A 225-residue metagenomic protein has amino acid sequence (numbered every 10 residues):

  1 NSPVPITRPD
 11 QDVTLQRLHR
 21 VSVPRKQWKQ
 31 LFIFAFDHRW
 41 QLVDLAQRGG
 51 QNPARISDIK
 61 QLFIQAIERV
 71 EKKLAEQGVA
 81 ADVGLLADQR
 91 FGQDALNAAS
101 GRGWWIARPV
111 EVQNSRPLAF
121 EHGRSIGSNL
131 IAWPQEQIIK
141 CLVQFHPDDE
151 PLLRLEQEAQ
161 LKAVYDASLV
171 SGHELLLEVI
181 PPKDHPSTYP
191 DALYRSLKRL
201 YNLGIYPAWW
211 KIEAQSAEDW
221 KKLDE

Functional and structural regions predicted by a protein language model:
N1-P151, Y206-A208: Alpha/beta catalytic barrel-like cores
L62-Q77, R124-I138, H146-D166, V170-E174 (+1 more regions): Alpha/beta enzyme core
